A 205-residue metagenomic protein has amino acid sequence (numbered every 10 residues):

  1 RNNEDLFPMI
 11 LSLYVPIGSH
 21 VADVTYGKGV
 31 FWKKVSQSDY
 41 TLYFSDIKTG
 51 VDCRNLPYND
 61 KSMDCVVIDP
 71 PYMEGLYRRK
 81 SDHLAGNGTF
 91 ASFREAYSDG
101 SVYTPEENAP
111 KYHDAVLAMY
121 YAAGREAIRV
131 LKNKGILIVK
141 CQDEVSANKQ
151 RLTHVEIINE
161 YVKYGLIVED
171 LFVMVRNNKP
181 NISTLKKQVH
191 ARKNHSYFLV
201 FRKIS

Functional and structural regions predicted by a protein language model:
R1-S205: Class I S-adenosyl-L-methionine-dependent methyltransferase catalytic core
